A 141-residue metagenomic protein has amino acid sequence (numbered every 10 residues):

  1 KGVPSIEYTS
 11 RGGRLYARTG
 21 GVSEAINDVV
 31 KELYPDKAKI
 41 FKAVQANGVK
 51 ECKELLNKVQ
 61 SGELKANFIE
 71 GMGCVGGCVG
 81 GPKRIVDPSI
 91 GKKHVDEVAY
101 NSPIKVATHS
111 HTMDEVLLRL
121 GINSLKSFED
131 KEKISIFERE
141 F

Functional and structural regions predicted by a protein language model:
K1-F141: Iron-sulfur (Fe-S) cluster-binding modules
